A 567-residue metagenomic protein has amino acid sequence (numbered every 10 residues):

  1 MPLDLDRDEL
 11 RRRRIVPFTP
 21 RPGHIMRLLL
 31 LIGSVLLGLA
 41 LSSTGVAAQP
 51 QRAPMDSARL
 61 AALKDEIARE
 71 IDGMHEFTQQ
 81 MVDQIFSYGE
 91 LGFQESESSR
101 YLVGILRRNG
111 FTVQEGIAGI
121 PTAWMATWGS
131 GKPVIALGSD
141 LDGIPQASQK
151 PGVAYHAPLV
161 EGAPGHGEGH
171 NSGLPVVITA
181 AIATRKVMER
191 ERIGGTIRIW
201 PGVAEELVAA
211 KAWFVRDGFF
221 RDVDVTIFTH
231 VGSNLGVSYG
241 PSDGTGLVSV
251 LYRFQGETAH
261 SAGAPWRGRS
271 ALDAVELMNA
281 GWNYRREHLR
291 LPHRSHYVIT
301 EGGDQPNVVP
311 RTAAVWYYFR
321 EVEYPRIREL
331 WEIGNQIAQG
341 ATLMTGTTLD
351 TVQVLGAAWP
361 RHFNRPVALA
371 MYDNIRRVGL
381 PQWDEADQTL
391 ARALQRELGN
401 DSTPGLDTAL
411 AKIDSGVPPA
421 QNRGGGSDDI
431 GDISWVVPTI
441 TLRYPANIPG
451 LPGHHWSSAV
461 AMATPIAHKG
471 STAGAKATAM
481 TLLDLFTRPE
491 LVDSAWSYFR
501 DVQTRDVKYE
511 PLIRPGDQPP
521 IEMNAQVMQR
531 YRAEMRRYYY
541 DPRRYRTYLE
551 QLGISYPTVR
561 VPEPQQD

Functional and structural regions predicted by a protein language model:
L10-G33: Bacterial N-terminal signal peptides that target proteins for export
L29-S43: Bacterial N-terminal signal peptides
Q49-H166, N171, P175-T196: Acidic/His- and Gly-rich active-site-bordering loop/insert found across diverse amide/peptide-bond hydrolases
Q51, L272-D567: Metal-dependent amide/peptide-bond hydrolase catalytic core, centered on the "pita-bread" metallohydrolase fold
E70-T78, V82, F86-G89, G110 (+7 more regions): Sec/Tat-exported extracytoplasmic proteins
I85, A126, L137, H170 (+8 more regions): Divalent metal-coordination and catalytic microenvironments
D142-H156, D243-R253, N447-H455: Acidic-glycine-rich active-site phosphate/pyrophosphate-binding loop
H156-G165, N171-S172, M188-P310, R320 (+1 more regions): Histidine/acidic-residue-rich, glycine-tolerant segments that coordinate divalent metal ions
